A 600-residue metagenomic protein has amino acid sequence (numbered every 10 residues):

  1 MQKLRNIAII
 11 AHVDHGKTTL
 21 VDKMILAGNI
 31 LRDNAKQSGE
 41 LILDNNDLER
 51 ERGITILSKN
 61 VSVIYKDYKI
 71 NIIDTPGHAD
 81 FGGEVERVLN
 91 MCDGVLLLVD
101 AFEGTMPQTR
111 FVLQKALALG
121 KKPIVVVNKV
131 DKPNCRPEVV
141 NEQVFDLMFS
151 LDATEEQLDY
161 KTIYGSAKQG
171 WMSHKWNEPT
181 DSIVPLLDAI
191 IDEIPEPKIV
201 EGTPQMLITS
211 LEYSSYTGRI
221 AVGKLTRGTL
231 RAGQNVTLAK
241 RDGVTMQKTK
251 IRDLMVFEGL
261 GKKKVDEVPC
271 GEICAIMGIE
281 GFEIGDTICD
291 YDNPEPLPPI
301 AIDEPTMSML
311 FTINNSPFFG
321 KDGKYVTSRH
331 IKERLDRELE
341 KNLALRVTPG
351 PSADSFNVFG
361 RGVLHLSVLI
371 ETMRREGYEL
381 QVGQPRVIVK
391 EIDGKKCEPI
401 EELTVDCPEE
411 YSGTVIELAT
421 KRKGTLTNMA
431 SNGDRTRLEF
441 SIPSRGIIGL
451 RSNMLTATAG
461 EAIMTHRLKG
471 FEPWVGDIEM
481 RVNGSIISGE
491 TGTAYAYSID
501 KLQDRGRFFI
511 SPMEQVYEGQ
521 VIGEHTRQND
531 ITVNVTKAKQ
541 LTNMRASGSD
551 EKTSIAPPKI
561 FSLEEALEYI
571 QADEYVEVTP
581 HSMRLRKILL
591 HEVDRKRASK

Functional and structural regions predicted by a protein language model:
M1-V99, E103, Q143, L211-S214: P-loop NTPase switch module centered on the Walker A-proximal segment
Q2-T19, A79, C92, F102-Q114 (+16 more regions): Conserved structured catalytic cores and adjacent interaction surfaces of nucleotide-binding/hydrolyzing enzymes
D14, L20, G53, I72-D74 (+18 more regions): Residue-level signature of catalytic and energy-coupling elements of molecular machines, predominantly ATP/GTP-dependent
Q37-E40, L151-I163, P197-L207, G243-F257 (+9 more regions): Interdomain boundary/hinge elements
K122, K132-D192: Canonical P-loop GTPase G-domain recognition
Q205-M309, F319-K321, N483, G492-T542 (+2 more regions): Conserved nucleotide-binding/hydrolysis modules and their immediate coupling elements across P-loop/ASCE NTPase motors
S316-L339, A556: A short, contiguous, amphipathic alpha-helix enriched in charged residues
S582-R584, L590-K600: Acidic, low-complexity intrinsically disordered tails
